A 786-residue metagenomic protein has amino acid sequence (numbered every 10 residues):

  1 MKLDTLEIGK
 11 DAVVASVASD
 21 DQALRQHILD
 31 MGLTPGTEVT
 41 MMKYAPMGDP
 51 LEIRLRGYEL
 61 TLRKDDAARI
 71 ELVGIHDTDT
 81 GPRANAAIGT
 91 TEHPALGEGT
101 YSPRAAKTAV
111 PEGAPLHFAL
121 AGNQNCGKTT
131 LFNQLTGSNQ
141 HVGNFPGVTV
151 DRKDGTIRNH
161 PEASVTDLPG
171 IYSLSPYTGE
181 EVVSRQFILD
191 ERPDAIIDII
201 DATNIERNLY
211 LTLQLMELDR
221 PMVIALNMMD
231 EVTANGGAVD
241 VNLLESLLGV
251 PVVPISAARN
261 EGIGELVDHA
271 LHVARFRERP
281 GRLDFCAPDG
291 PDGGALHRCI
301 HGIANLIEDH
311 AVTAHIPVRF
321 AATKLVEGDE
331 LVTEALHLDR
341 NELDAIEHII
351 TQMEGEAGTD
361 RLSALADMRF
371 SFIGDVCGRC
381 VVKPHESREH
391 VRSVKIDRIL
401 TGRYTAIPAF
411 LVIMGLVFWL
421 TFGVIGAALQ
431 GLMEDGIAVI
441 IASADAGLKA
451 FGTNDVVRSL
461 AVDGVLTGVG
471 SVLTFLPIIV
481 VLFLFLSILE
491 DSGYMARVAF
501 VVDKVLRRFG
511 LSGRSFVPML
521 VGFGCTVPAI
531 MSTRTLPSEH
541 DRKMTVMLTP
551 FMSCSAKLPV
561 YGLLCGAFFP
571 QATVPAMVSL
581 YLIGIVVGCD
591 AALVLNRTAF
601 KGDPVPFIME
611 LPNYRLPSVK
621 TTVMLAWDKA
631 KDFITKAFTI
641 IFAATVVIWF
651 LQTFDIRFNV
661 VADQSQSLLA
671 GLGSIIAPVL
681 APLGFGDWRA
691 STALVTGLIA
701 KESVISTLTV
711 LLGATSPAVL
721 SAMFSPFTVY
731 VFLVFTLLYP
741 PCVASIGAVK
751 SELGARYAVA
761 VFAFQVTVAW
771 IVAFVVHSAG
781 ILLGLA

Functional and structural regions predicted by a protein language model:
E92-S173, E191: Conserved G1/Walker A P-loop phosphate-binding module
H160, R185-V252, V560-Y561, C565: Conserved C-terminal guanine-recognition region of P-loop GTPase G domains, centered on the G4
V223, T233-E386: Alpha-helical transmembrane helix bundles of large polytopic membrane transport and channel proteins
E356, D360-A364, K383, V424-V465 (+5 more regions): Extended, low-charge hydrophobic alpha-helical regions
L400-F500: Core alpha-helical transmembrane segments of integral membrane proteins
A409-L420, L482-S487, C565-A567, Y581-L595 (+3 more regions): Hydrophobic core segments of alpha-helical transmembrane domains in multi-pass membrane transport and ion-translocation
D435, V439-S443, A496-G524, K601-L625 (+1 more regions): Juxtamembrane inter-helical linkers in multi-pass membrane proteins
F551, S555-V578, A744-G754, V775-A786: Transmembrane helix-loop junctions at the membrane interface of multipass transporters and ion channels
